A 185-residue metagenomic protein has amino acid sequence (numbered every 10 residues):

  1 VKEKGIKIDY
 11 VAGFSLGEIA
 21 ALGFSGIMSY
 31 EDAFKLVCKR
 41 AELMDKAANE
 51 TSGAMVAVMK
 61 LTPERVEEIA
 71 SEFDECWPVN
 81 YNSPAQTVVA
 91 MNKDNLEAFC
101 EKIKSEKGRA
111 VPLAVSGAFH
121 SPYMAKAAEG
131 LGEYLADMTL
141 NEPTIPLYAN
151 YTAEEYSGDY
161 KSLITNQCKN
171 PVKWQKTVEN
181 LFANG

Functional and structural regions predicted by a protein language model:
V1-A12, V89: Helix-rich "cap/lid" substructures immediately adjacent to catalytic or cofactor-binding pockets
E3-K4, L22-I27, A183-N184: Alpha-helix C-terminal capping segments
K7, P143, G185: Short coil/turn segments at beta-strand junctions that form active-site/ligand-binding loops
D9, G13-G17, A21, S29: Gly/Ala-rich beta-loop-alpha elbow adjacent to hydrolase catalytic centers
S15, T139, G185: Conserved functional loop/turn residues at catalytic and ligand-binding sites
F24-P171: Alpha/beta catalytic cores of group-transfer enzymes, especially the acyltransferase/condensing modules of polyketide
N170-N184: A short, acidic, amphipathic alpha-helical segment used as a generic capping/interface helix at domain edges
